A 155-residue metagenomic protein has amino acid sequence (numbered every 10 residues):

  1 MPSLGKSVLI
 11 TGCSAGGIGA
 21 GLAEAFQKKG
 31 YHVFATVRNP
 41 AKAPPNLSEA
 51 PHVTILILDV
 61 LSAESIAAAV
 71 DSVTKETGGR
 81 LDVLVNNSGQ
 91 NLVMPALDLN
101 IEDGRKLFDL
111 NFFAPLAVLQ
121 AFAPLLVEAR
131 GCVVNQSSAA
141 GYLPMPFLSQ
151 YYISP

Functional and structural regions predicted by a protein language model:
P2-F34: Canonical Rossmann dinucleotide-binding motif of NAD(H)/NADP(H)-dependent dehydrogenases/reductases, specifically
E49-E64: Rossmann-fold cofactor-recognition segment
I66-A69, V85, V118-F122, L126 (+1 more regions): Hydrophobic positions on the long internal alpha-helix of Rossmann-like NAD(P)-dependent oxidoreductase domains
N87-L92: Conserved NAD(P)H cofactor-binding loop of Rossmann-fold oxidoreductase domains
P95-A96, D103-L107, R130: Substrate-binding pocket helix/loop in short-chain dehydrogenase/reductase
L119, S154-P155: Active-site helix of classical SDR
S138: Residue(s) in the substrate-gating loop at a strand-loop-helix junction that position the organic substrate next
